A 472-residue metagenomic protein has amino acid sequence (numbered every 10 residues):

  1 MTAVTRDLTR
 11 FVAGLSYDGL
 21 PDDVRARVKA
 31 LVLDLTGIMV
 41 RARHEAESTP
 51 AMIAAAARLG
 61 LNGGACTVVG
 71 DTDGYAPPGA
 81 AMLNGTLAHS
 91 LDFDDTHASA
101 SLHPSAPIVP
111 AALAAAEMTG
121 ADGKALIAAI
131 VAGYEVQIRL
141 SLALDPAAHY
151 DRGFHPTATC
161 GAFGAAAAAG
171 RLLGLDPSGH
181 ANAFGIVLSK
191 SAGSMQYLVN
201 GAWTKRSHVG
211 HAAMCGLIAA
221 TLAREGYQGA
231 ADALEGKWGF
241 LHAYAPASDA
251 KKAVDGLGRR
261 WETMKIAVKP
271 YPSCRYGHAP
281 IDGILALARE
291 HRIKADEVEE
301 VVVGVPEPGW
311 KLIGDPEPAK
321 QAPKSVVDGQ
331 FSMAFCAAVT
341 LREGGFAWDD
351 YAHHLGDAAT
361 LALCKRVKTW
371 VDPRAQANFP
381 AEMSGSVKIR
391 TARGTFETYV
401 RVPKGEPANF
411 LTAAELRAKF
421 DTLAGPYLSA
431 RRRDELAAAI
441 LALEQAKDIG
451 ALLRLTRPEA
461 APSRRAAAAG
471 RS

Functional and structural regions predicted by a protein language model:
M1-L102, T204-M214, T221-S472: Terminal-appendage/accessory-domain detector
V4-L8, A51, A55, K124-G133 (+2 more regions): Extended, well-ordered alpha-helical scaffold segments
P21, D122-A125, D176-H180, K294 (+1 more regions): Helix N-cap / loop-to-helix initiation motif
R41-A42, A112-T119, A166-L172, A219-A223 (+1 more regions): Well-ordered alpha-helical scaffold segments within catalytic/enzyme domains
D73-D92, A128-L142, G179-K190, A243: Short, charged, amphipathic alpha-helices and their helix-cap/turn boundaries
L87-L144: Hydrophobic alpha-helical hairpins/lids featuring a short glycine-rich hinge
A106-L113, G161-A168, A213-I218, G277-A279 (+1 more regions): Well-ordered alpha-helical segments within folded domains of soluble proteins
G123, R139, A143-P146, D151 (+1 more regions): Acyl-thioester C-C bond-transforming condensing/cleaving domain
